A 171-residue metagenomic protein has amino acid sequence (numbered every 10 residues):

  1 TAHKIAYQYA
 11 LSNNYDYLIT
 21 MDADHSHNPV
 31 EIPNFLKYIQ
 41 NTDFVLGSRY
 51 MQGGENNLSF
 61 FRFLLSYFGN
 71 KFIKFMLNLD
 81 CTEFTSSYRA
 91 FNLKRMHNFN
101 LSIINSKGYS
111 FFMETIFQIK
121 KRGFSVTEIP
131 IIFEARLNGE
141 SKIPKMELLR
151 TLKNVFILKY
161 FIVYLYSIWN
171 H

Functional and structural regions predicted by a protein language model:
T1-S12, Y17, P29-Y109, R136-F156: Acceptor/aglycone-binding surface of glycosyltransferases and processive sugar-polymer synthases
H25-S26: Acidic metal-phosphate-binding loop of nucleotide-sugar-dependent transferases
G69, K120-K121, R150-L152, Y166-I168: Short, intrinsically disordered/low-complexity patches at protein termini and at juxtamembrane boundaries
E83-F84, E128, Y164, I168: Short, hydrophobic secondary-structure boundary micro-motifs
I103, I116-F133: Catalytic donor-sugar/metal-binding loop of nucleotide-sugar-dependent glycosyltransferases
M113: Change "...and in nucleic-acid phosphodiester-cleaving endonucleases..." to "...and in nucleic-acid processing enzymes
N154-H171: C-terminal, non-catalytic tails of nucleotide-sugar-dependent glycosyltransferases
